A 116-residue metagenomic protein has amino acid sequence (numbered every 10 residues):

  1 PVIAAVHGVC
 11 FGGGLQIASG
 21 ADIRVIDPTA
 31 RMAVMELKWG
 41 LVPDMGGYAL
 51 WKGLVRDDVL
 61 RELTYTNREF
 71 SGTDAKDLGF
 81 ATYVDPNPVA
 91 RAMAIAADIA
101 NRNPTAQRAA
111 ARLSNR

Functional and structural regions predicted by a protein language model:
P1, A18, A75, A110: Terminal peptide-recognition signature
A5, F11-T64, R91, I95: CoA-thioester-processing core
G13, K76-L78: Helix-turn-helix DNA-binding module
V25-A30, A81-R116: C-terminal long alpha-helix characteristic of the crotonase
G46, F70, T105: Conserved active-site and cofactor/substrate-binding residues in soluble primary-metabolism enzymes
L63-N67, A110-L113: Short alpha-helical scaffolding segments that buttress acidic/His motifs in well-ordered protein cores
N67-D74: Acidic, divalent-metal-coordinating active-site segment for phosphoryl/phosphodiester hydrolysis, typified by short
